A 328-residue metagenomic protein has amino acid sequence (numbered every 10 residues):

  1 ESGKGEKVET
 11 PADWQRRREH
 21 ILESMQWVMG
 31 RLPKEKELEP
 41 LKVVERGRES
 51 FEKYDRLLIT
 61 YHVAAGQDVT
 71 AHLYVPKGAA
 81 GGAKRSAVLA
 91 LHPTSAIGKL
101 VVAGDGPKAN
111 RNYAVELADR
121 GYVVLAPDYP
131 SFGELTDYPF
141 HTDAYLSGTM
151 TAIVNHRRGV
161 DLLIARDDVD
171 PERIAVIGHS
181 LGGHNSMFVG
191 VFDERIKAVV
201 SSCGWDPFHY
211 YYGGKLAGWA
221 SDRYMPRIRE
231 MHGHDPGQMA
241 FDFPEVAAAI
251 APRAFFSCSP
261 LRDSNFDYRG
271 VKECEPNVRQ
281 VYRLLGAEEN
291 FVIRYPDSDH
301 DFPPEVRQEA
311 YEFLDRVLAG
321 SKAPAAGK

Functional and structural regions predicted by a protein language model:
E1-K34, A323-K328: N-terminal pre-domain segments of enzymes
E19, P33-A83: N-terminal cap/lid segment of alpha/beta-hydrolase-fold proteins
V63-A65, A90-A96, P260: Glycine-rich His-Gly loop
A80-R166, Y212-A217: Cap/lid segment of the alpha/beta-hydrolase catalytic domain
D143, S201-V246, N265-E275, R283-E288: Mobile cap/lid helix-loop segments that gate and shape the active-site cleft of serine hydrolases
R158-E230: Primarily recognizes the serine-hydrolase "nucleophile elbow" in alpha/beta-hydrolase and SGNH/GDSL folds
A251-D267, D297: Conserved strand-to-loop "acid loop" that flanks and positions the catalytic carboxylate
P276-K328: C-terminal catalytic histidine-bearing segment of alpha/beta-hydrolase fold enzymes
